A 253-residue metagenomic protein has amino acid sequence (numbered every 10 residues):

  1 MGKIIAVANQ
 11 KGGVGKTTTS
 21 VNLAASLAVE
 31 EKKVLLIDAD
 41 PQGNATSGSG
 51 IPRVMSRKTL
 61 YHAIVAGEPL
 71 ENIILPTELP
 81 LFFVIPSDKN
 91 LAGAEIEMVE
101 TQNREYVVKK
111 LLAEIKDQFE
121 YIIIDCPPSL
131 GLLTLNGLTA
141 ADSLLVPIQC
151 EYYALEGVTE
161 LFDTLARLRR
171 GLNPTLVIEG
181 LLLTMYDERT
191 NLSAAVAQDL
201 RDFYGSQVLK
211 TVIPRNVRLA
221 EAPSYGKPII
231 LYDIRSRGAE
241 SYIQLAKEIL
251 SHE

Functional and structural regions predicted by a protein language model:
M1-E253: P-loop NTP-binding core
